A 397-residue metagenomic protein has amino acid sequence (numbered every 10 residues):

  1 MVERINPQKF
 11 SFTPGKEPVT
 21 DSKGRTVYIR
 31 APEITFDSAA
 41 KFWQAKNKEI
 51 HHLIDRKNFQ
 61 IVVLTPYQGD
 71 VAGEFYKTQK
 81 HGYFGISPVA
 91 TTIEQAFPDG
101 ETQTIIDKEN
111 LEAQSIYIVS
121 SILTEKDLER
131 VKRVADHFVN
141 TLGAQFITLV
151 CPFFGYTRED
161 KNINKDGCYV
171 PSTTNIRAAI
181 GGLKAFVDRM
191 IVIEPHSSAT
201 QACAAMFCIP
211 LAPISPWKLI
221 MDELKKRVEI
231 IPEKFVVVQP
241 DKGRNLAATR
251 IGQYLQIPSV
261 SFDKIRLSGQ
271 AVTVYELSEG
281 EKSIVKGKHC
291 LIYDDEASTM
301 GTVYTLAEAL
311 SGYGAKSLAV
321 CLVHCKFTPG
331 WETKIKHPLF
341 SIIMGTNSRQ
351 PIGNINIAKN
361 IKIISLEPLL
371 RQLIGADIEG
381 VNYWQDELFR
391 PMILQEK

Functional and structural regions predicted by a protein language model:
M1-K397: PRPP-associated nucleotide enzymes
